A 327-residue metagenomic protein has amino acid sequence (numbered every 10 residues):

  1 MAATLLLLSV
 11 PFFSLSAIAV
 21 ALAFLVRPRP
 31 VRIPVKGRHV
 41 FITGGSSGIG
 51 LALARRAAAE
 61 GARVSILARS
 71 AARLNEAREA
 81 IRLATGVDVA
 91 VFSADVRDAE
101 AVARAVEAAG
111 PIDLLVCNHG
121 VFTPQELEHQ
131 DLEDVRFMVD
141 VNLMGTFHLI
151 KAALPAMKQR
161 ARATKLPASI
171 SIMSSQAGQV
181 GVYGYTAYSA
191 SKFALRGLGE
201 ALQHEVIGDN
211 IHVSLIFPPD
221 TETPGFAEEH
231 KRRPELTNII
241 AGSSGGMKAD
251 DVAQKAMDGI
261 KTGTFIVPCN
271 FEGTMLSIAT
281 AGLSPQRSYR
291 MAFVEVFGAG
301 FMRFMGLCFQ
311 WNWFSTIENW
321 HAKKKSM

Functional and structural regions predicted by a protein language model:
S46-S47: Conserved glycine-rich cofactor-binding loop
E60-E76: Conserved glycine-rich Rossmann-like NAD(P)H-binding loop of the short-chain dehydrogenase/reductase
A71-A72, S93-R104, L132: The beta1-alpha1 cofactor-binding region of Rossmann-like NAD(H)/NADP(H)-dependent oxidoreductases
E126-L127, D131-R136: Substrate-binding pocket helix/loop in short-chain dehydrogenase/reductase
I150, S191: Active-site helix of classical SDR
S175: Residue(s) in the substrate-gating loop at a strand-loop-helix junction that position the organic substrate next
H204-Y289: SDR active-site lid
